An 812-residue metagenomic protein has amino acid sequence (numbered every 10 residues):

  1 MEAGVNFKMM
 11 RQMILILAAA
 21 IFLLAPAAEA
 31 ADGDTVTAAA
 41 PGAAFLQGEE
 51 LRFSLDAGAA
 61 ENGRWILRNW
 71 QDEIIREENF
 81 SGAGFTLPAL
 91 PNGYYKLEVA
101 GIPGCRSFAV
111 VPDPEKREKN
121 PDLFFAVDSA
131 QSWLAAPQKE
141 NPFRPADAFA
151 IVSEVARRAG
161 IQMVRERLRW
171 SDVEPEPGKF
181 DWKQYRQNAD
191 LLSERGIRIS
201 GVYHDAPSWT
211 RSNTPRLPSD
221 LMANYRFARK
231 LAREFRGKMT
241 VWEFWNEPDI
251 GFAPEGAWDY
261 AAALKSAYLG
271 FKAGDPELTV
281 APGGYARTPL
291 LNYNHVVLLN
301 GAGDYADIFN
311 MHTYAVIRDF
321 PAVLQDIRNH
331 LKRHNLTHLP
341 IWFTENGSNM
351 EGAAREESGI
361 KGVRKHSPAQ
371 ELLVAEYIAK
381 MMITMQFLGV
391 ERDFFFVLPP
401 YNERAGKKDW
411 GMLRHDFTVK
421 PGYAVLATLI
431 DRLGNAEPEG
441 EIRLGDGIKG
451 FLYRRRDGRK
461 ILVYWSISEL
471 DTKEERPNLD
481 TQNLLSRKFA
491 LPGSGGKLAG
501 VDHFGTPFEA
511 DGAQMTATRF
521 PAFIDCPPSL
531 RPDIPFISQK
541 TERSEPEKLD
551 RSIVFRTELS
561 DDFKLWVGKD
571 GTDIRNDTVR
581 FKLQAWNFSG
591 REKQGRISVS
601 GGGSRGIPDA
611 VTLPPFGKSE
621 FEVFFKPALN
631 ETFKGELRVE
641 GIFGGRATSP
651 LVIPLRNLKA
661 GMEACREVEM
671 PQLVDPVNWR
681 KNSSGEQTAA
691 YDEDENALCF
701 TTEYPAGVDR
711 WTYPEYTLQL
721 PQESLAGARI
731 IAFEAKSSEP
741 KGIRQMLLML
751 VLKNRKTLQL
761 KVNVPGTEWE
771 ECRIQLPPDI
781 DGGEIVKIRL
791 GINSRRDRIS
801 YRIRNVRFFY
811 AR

Functional and structural regions predicted by a protein language model:
W70, I74-G84, P88, G602-N630: Intrinsically disordered, low-complexity Pro/Gly/Ser/Thr-rich segments with frequent PxxP/GP/PP motifs and embedded
W70, R443-S494, K593: Carbohydrate-binding surface patches
P103-G104, F536-S552, L629-G661: Terminal connector regions
F143-S171, L191, R198-S200: Catalytic domains of carbohydrate-active enzymes, especially glycoside hydrolases
E176-K179, Q184, T210-I308, H312-N329 (+3 more regions): Active-site cleft segment of glycoside hydrolase catalytic domains centered on the general acid/base Glu
S348-L426, E441-G447, R456: Aromatic/acidic polysaccharide-binding cleft in carbohydrate-active enzymes
E509-R556: C-terminal beta-strand-rich structural cap/linker in extracellular carbohydrate-active enzymes
P654-R812: Beta-rich carbohydrate-recognition modules and glycan-binding surfaces
